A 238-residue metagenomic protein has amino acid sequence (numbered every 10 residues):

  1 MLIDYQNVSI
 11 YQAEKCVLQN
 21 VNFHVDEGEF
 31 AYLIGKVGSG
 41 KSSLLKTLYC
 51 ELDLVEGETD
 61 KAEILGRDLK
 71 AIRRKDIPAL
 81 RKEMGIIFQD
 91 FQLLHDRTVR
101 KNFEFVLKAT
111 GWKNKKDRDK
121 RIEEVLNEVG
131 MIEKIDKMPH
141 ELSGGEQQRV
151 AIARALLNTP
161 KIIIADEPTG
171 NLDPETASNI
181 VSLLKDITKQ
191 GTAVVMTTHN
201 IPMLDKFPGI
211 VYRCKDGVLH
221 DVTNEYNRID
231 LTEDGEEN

Functional and structural regions predicted by a protein language model:
Y49: Helix-to-loop junction immediately C-terminal to a conserved catalytic motif
L69-G85, K189: ABC ATPase NBD coupling module
R97-F105: Short coil-to-helix segment of the ABC ATPase nucleotide-binding domain corresponding to the Q-loop/switch region
K137-H140, N158, Q190: Conserved signature/switch motifs of ABC ATPase nucleotide-binding domains
M138-L142, E146-Q148: Conserved ABC ATPase signature
I163-D166: Catalytic Walker B motif of ABC-type/P-loop ATPase nucleotide-binding domains
P174-T176: Helix N-cap at the start of a conserved alpha-helix in ABC-type nucleotide-binding domains
